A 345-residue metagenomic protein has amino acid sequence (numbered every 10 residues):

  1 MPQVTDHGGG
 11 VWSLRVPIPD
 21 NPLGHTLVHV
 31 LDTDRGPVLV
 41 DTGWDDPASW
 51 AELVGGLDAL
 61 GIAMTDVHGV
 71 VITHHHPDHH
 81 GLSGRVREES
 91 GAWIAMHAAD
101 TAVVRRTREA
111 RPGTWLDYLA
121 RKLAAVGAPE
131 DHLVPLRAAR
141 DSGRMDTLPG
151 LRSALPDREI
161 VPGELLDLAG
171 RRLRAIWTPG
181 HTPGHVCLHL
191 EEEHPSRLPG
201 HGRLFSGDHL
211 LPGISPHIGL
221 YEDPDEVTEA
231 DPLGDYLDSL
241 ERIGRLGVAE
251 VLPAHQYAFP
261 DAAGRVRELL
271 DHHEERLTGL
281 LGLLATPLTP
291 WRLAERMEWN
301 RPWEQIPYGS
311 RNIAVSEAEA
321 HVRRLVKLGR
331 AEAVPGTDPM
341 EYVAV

Functional and structural regions predicted by a protein language model:
P2-L60, E109, C187-P212: Conserved beta-strand hairpin/beta-sheet module of binuclear metal-dependent hydrolase folds, prominently
G8-V16, R140-P149, A169-L173: Short Pro/Gly-enriched beta-strand edge/turn motifs at strand-loop
G24, A48-A51, L57-D167, H194 (+1 more regions): Active-site HxH/HxHxD metal-binding segment of metal-dependent hydrolases
P37-V38, W44-D46, L148-P149, A154-L155 (+2 more regions): Metallo-beta-lactamase
T73-H79, H97, H181, H185 (+2 more regions): Histidine-centered divalent metal-coordination motifs
E88, T178, V326: Short, contiguous alpha-helical
T278-V345: C-terminal regulatory/interaction regions
